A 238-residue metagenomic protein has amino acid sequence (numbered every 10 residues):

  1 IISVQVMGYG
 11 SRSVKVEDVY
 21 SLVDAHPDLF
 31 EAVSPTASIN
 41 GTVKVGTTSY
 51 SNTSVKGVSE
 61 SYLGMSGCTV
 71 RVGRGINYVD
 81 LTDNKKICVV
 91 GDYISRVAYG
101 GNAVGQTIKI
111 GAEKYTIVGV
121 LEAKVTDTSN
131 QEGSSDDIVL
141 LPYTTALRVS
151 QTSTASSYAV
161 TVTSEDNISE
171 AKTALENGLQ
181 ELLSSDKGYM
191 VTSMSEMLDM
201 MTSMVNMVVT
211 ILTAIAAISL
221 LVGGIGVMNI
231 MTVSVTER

Functional and structural regions predicted by a protein language model:
I1-G64, R96, L147-Q151, D166 (+4 more regions): Hydrophobic, regular-secondary-structure patches
V4-G8, G57, G119-E122, V162 (+1 more regions): Flexible glycine-/small-residue-rich
V6-G8, G41-G46, V125-Q131, L198-T202: A short acidic, helix-capping loop that chelates divalent metal ions and anchors anionic groups
D18, L29, P142-T145, T154 (+2 more regions): Hydrophobic alpha-helical segments typical of transmembrane helices and their membrane-interface/capping positions
T36-A37, T48-V149, S153, E165-E170: Hydrophobic secondary-structure segments that place a key small or acidic residue at a functional site
Y158-S164: A bilobed periplasmic-binding-protein/Venus flytrap-type ligand-binding module shared by bacterial periplasmic
A159, S169-L175, E181-A216, G224: Peri-transmembrane interface segments
I225-R238: Interfacial "coupling" helices/loops that link adjacent transmembrane helices in transporter permeases
